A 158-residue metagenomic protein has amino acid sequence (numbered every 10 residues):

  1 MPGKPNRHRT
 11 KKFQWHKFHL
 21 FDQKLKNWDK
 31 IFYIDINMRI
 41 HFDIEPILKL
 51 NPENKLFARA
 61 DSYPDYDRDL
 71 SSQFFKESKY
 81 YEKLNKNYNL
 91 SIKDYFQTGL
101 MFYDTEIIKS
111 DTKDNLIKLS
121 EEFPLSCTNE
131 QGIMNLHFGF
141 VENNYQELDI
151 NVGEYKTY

Functional and structural regions predicted by a protein language model:
M1-Y158: Glycosyltransferase catalytic domains, chiefly GT-A lineage
